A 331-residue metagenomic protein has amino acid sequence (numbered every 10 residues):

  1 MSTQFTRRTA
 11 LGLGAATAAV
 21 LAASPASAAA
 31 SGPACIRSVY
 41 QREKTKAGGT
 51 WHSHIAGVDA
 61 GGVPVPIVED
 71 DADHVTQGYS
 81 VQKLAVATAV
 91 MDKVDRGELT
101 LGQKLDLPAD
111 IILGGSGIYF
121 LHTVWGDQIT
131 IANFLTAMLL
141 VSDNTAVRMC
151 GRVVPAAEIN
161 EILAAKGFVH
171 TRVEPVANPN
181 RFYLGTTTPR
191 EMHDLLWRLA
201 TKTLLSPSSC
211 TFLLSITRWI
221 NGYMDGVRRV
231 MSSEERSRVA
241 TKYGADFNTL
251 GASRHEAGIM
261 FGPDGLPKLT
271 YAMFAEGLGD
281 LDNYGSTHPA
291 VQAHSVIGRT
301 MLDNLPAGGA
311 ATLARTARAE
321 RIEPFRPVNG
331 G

Functional and structural regions predicted by a protein language model:
M1-T17: N-terminal secretory signal peptides and thylakoid transit peptides that target proteins across membranes
R7-T9, S31-E43, A47, T203-G226 (+2 more regions): Structured C-terminal helix/loop/strand segments within mature extracytoplasmic catalytic/sensor domains
G12, S27-Q77: Beta-lactamase-like hydrolase cores
T50-W51, R148-L204: Mid-domain, small-residue-enriched loop/turn segments at the edges of structured enzyme/sensor domains
T76-L105, Y271: Active-site SXXK
T88-R96, D194-T201, L302-D303: Short glycine/serine- and small hydrophobic-enriched flexible loop segments
G102-I118, V154-P155, R318-A319: Acidic helix-start/capping segments at beta-turn-to-alpha-helix junctions
I111-R148, A156: Conserved catalytic neighborhood of penicillin-recognizing serine enzymes
